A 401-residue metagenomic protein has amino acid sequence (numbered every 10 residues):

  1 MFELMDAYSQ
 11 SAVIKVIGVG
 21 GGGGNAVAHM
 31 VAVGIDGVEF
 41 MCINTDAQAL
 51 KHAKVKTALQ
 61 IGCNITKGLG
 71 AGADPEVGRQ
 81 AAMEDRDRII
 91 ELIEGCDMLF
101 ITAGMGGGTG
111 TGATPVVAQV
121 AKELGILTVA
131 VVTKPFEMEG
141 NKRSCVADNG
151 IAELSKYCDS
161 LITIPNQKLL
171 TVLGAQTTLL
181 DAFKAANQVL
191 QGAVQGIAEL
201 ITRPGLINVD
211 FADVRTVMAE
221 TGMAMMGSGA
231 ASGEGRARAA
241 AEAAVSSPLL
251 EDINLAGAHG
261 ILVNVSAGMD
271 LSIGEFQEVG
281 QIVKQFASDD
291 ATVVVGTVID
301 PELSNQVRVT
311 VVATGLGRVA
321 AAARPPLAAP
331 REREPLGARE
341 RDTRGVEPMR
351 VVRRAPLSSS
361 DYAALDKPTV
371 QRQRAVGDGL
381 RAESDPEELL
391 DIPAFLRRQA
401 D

Functional and structural regions predicted by a protein language model:
M1-I14, A26, E234, I253-A256 (+2 more regions): Terminal intrinsically disordered, low-complexity tails
M1-M105, T109-A193, A212-T221, S228-R238 (+7 more regions): A cross-family phosphate/adenosyl-ligand binding-site feature
T109, A113, A185, G192-A193 (+3 more regions): Glycine-rich phosphate-binding loop
V146-N149, T202, A212-D213, A243-L249 (+3 more regions): Glycine-rich, charged/polar anion/phosphate-binding loops that engage phosphate groups from diverse ligands
T163, M218, E242-A243, V309-L316: Short beta-strand elements
E199-N208, D213-T216, M226: Alpha-helical assembly-interface signal, strongest on the long, hydrophobic N-terminal helix that forms
P204-F211, L250-G260, D290-V295: Flexible, glycine/charged-enriched surface loops at secondary-structure junctions
D270-G274: Short, conserved charged micro-motifs
